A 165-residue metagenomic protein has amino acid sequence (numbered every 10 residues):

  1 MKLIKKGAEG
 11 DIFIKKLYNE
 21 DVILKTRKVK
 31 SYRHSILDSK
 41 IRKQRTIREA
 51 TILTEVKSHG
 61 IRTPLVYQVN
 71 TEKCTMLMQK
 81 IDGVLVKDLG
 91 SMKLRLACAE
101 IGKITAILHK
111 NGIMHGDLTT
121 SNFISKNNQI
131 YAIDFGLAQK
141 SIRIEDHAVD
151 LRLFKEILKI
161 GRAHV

Functional and structural regions predicted by a protein language model:
K2-I47: ATP-binding glycine-rich loop module of kinase domains
I14-L17, T26, Q68, K80 (+1 more regions): Conserved hydrophobic "DFG−1" position in protein kinase catalytic cores
K28, R42-T46, K57, I61-I101: Conserved structural core of kinase catalytic domains
E55-I61, V86-S121, K126, L151 (+1 more regions): Conserved kinase catalytic-core helix
L65-Y67, I160-H164: Single conserved hydrophobic/aromatic residue that forms the stacking wall/gate of nucleotide- or nucleobase-binding
Y131-R162: C-lobe/activation-segment region of protein kinase-like
